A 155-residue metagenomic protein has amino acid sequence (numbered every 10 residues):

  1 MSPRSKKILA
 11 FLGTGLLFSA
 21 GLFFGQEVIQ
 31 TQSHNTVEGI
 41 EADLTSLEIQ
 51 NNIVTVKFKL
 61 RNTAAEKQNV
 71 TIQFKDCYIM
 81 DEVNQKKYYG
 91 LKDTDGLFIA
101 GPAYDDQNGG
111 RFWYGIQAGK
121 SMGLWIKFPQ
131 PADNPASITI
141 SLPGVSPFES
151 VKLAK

Functional and structural regions predicted by a protein language model:
S2-L12: Bacterial N-terminal signal peptides that target proteins for export
F11-A20: Bacterial N-terminal signal peptides
G25-N35, F112-K155: Surface-exposed edge beta-strand/loop patches
I29-Q50: Low-complexity, acidic Ser/Thr/Pro/Gly-rich terminal tails and inter-domain linkers that flank the onset of structured
V37, D81-V83, L142: Structural motif
E48-Q50, R61-Q117: The feature marks short-to-medium sequence segments in extracytoplasmic or secretory-pathway proteins
V54-V56: Structural beta-strand segments of beta-rich domains
F58-L60, I126: Buried hydrophobic-core signal for structured, non-transmembrane domains
